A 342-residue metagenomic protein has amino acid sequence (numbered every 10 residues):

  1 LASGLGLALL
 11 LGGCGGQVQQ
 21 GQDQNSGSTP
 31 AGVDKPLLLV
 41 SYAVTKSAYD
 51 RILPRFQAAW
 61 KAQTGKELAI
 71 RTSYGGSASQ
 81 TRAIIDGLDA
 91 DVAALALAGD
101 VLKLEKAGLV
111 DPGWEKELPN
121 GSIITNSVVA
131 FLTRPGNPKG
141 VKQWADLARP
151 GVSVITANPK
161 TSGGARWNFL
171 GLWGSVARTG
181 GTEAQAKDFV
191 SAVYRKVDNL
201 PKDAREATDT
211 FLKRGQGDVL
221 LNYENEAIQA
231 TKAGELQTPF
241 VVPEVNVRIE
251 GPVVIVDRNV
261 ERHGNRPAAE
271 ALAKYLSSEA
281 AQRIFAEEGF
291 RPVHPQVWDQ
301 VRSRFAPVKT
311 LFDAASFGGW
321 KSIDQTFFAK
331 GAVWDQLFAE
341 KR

Functional and structural regions predicted by a protein language model:
L1-L7: Sec-dependent N-terminal signal peptides
L9-G13: C-terminal motif of bacterial Sec signal peptides marking the signal peptidase cleavage site
C14-Q17, V260-R342: Extracellular/periplasmic juxtamembrane helices and adjacent flexible linkers that interface with membrane partners
Q17-T161, S303, R342: N-terminal segment of the mature folded domain
V40-Y42, T133-R134, S153-T179, V193-V197 (+1 more regions): Short beta-strand->loop
P54-A62, I85-D89, A98, E105-L109 (+10 more regions): Sec-exported extracytoplasmic/periplasmic mature domains
G136-K142, T161, G174-T182, N259-A269: Short helix-loop capping/hinge motifs at secondary-structure junctions, enriched in acidic/polar residues
T179-V245, P252: Ligand-binding pocket segment of bilobal, Venus flytrap-like solute-binding proteins
